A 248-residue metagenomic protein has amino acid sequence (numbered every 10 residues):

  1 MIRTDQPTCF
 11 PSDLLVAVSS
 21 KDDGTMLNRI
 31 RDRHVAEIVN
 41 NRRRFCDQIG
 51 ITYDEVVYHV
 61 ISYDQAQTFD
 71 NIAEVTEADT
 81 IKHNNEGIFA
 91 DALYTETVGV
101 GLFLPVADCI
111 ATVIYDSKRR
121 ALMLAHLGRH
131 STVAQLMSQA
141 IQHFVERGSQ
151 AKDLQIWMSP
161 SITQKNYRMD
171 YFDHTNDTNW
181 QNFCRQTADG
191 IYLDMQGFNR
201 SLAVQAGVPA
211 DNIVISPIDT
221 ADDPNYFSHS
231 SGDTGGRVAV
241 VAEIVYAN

Functional and structural regions predicted by a protein language model:
M1-N248: Active-site microenvironment for binding and transforming phosphate-containing groups
